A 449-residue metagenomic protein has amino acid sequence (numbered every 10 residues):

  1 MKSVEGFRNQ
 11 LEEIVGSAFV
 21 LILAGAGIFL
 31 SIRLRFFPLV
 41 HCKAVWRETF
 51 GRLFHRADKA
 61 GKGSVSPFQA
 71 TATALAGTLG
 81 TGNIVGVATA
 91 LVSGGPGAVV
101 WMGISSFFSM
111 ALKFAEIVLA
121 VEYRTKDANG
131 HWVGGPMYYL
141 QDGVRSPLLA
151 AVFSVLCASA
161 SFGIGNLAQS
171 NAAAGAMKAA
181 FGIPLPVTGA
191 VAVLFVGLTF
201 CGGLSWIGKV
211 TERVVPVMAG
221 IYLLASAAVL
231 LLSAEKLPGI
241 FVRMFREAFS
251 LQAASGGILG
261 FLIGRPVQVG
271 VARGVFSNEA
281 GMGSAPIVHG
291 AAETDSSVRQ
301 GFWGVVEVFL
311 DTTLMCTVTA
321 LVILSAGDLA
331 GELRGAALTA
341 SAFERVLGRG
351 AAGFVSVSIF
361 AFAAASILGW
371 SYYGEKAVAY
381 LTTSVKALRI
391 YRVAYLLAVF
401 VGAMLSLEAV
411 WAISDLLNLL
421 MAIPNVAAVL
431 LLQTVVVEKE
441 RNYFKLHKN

Functional and structural regions predicted by a protein language model:
M1-G77, T81, V92-A98, S109 (+2 more regions): N-terminal alpha-helical transmembrane segments of multi-pass membrane transport and channel/translocase proteins
S3, R33-P38, G82-V87, G163-A174 (+5 more regions): Transmembrane helix-loop junctions in multi-pass membrane proteins
I22-W46, N171-M177, P184-F245, V378 (+1 more regions): Membrane-interface loop-to-helix entry segments
L30-S31, S105-G130, P136-N171, G175-F200 (+2 more regions): Helix-loop-helix module between adjacent transmembrane segments
F36-V65, T89-L91, G95-V99, A111-V144 (+4 more regions): Flexible loop linkers connecting adjacent transmembrane helices in multi-pass alpha-helical membrane transporters
A57-V92, L119-M137, Q141, V155-A158 (+2 more regions): Alpha-helical membrane segments and immediately flanking helix-loop junctions that form or couple to the substrate/ion
F108-E116, A190-L204, V215-E235, Q268 (+3 more regions): Selective recognition of specific alpha-helical transmembrane segments in multi-pass small-molecule
F114-R124, A128, A227-R243, L251 (+3 more regions): Extracellular/periplasmic helix-exit of transmembrane alpha-helices
